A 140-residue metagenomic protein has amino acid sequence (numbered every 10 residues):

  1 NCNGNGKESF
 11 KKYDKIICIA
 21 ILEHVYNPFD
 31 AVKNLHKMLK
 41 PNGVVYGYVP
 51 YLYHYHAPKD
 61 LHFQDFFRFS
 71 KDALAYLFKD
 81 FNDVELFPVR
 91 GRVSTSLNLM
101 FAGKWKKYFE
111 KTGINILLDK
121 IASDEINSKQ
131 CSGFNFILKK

Functional and structural regions predicted by a protein language model:
N1-P58, F63, K71-A75, F136-L138: Conserved SAM-binding loop
C2-G4, P41, V89, F101 (+1 more regions): Intrinsically disordered, low-complexity segments enriched in small/polar residues
N5-K12, K79-V84, K106, I114-L117 (+1 more regions): Generic structural signal for short, solvent-exposed loop/turn connectors between secondary structure elements
H24, P28, F67, N127-C131: Aromatic-acidic/polar surface patches that form glycan- and anion
F63-D65, G103-K104: Short, hinge-like loop/turn segments at secondary-structure boundaries
D65-L86: Short alpha-helix
L86-R92: Acidic carboxylate-rich catalytic motifs and surrounding loops in phosphoryl-/glycosyl-chemistry enzymes
R92-K140: A C-terminal cap/extension of S-adenosyl-L-methionine-dependent methyltransferases that defines the acceptor-substrate
